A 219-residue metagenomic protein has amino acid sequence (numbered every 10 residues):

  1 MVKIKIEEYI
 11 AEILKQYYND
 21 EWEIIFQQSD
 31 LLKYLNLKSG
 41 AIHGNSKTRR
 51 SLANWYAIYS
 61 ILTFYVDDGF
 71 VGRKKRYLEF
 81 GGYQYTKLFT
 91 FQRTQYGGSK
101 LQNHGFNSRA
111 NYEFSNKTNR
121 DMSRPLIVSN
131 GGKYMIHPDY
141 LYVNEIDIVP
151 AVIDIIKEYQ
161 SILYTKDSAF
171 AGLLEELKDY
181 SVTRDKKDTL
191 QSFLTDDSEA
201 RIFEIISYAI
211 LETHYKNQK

Functional and structural regions predicted by a protein language model:
M1-K3, G97, Y208: Polar low-complexity intrinsically disordered regions
V2-I4, E8-E12, Q16-Q27, E199-F203 (+1 more regions): Short, surface-exposed loop/strand segments
I13-Q16, D20-T189: Interfaces and regulatory segments of ATP-dependent nucleotide/adenylate/phosphodiester-chemistry enzymes
K186-Q218: Acidic-basic catalytic patches of nuclease active cores, encompassing PD-(D/E)XK and other metal-cofactor nuclease
